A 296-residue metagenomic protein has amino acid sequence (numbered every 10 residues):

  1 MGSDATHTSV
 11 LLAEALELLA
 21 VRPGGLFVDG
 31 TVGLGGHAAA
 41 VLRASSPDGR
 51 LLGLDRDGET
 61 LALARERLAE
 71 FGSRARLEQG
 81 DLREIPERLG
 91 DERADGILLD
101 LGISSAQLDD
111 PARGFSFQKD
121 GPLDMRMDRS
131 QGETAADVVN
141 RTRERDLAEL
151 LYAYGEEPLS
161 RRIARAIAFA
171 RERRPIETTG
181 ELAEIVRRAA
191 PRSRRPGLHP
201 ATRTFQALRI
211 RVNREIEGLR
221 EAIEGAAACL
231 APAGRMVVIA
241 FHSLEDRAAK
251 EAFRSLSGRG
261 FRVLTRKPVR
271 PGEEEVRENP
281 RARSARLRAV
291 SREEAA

Functional and structural regions predicted by a protein language model:
M1-A296: S-adenosyl-L-methionine-dependent methyltransferase catalytic core, i.e., the SAM/SAH-binding region
